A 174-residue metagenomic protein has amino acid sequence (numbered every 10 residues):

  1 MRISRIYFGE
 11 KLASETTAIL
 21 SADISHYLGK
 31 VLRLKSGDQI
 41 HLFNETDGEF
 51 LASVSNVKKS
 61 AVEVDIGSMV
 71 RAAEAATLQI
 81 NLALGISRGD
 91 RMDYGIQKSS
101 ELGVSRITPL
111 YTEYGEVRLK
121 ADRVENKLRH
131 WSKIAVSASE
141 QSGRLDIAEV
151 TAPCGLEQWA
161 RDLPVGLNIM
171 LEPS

Functional and structural regions predicted by a protein language model:
M1-R71: N-terminal positively charged helical leader segments and presequences
A73-M170: RNA substrate-binding interface of SAM-dependent RNA methyltransferases
